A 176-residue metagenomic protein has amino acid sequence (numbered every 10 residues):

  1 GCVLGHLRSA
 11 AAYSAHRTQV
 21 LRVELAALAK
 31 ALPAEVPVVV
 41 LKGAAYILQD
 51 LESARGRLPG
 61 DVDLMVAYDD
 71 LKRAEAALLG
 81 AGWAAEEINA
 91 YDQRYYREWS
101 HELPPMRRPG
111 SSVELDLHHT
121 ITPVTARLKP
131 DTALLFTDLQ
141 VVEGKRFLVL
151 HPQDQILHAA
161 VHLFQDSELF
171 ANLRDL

Functional and structural regions predicted by a protein language model:
G1-G60, V66-L176: Conserved NTP-donor binding/palm subdomain of two-metal-ion nucleotidyltransferases/polymerases, i.e., the charged
